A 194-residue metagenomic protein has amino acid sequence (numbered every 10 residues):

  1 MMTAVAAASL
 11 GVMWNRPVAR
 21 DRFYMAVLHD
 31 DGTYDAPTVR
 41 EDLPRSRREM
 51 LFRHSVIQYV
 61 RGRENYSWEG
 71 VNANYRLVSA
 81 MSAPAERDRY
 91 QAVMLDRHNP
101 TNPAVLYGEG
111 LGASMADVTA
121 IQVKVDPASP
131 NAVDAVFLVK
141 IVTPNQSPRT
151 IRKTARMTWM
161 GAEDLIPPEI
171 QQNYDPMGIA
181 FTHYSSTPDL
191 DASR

Functional and structural regions predicted by a protein language model:
M1-M2, L10-F23, H29-M50, H54 (+1 more regions): Structured, amphipathic secondary-structure segments that form assembly/contact surfaces in multi-subunit
